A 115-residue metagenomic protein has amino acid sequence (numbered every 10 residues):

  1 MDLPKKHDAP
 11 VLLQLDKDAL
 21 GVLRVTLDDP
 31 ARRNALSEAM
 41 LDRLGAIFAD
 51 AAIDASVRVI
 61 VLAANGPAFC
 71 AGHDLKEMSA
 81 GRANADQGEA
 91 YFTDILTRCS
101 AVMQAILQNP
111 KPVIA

Functional and structural regions predicted by a protein language model:
M1-N65, A90, A101-Q104: Conserved CoA-thioester-binding segment of acyl-CoA-metabolizing enzymes
A64-A105: Glycine- (often His-adjacent) and acidic-residue-rich active-site loop that binds/positions the CoA thioester
P110-A115: A short, small-residue-rich loop immediately preceding and capping a beta-strand
